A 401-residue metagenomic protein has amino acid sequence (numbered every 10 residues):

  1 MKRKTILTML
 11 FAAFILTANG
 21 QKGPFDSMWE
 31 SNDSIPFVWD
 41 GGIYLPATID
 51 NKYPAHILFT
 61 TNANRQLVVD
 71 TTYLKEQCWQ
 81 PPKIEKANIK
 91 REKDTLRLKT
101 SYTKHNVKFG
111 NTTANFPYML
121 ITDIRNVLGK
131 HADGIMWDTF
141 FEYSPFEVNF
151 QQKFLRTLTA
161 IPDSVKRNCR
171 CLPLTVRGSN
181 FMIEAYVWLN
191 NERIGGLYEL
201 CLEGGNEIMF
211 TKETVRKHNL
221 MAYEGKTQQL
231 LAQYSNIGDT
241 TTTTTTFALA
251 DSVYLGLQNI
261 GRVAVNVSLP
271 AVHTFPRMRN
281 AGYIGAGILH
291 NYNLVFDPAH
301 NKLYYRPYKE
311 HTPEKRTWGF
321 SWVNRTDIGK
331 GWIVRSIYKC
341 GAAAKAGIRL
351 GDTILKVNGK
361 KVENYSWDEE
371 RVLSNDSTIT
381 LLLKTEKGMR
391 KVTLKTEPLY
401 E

Functional and structural regions predicted by a protein language model:
M1-S27: Bacterial Sec-dependent N-terminal signal peptides
G20-E401: Pepsin/retropepsin-fold aspartyl endopeptidases
